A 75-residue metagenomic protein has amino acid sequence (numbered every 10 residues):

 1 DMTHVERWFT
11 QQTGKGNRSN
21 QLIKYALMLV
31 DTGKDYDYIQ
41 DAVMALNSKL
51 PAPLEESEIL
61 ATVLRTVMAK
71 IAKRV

Functional and structural regions predicted by a protein language model:
D1-V75: Modules that initiate DNA replication and primer synthesis
